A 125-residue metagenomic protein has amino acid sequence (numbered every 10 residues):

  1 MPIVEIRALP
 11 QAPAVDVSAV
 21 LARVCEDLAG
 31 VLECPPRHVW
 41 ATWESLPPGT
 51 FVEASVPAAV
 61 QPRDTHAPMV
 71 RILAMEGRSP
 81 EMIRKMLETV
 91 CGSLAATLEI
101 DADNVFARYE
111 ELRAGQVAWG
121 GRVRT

Functional and structural regions predicted by a protein language model:
M1-T125: A domain-level signal for the structural core that forms small-molecule/cofactor-binding pockets and catalytic centers
